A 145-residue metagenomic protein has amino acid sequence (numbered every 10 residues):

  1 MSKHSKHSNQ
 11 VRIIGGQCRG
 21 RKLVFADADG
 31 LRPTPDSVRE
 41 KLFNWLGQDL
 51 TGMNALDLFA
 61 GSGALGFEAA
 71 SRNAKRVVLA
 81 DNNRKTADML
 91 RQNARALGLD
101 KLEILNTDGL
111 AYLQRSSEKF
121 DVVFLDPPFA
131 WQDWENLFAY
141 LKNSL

Functional and structural regions predicted by a protein language model:
M1-L145: Class I S-adenosyl-L-methionine-dependent methyltransferase catalytic core
